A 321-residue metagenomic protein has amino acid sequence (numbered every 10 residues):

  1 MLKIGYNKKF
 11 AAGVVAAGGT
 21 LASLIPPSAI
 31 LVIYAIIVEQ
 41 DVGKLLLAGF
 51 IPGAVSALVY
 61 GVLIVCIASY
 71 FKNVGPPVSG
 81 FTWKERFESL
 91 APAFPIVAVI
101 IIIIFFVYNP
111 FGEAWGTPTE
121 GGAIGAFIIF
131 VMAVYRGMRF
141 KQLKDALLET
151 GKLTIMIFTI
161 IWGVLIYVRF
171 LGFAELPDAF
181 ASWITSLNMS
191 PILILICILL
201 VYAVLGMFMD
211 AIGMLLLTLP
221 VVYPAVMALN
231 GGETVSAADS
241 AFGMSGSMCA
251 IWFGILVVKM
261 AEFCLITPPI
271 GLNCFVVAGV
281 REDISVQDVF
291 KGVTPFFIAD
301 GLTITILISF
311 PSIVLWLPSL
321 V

Functional and structural regions predicted by a protein language model:
L2-V321: Alpha-helical transmembrane segments of multi-pass membrane transport proteins
